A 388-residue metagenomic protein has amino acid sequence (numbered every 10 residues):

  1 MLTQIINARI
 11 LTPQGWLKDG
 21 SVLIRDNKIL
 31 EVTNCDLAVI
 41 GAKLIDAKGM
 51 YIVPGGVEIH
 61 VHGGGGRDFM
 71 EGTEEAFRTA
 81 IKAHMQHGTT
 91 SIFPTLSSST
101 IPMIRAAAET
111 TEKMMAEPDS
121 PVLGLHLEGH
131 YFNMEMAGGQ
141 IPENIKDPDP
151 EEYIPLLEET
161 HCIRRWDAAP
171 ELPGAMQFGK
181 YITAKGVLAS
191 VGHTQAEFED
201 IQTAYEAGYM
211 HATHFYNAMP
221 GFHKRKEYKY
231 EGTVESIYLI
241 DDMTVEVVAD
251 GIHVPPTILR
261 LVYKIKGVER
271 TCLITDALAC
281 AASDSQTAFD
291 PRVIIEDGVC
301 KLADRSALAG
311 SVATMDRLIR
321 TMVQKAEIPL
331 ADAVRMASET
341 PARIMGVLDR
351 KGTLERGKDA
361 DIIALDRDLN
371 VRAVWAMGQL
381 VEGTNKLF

Functional and structural regions predicted by a protein language model:
T3-I5, I10, Q14, A38-E74 (+2 more regions): Replace "His-x-His-based motif
A8, A288, R343, T353-F388: C-terminal cap of metal-dependent C-N hydrolases
Y51-I52, I59, F69-P121, N144-E159 (+1 more regions): Alpha-helical scaffold segments that flank or form the walls of functional sites
H62, R78-A107, S120-N133, T160-E171 (+3 more regions): Divalent metal-dependent hydrolysis catalytic cores, especially in the metallo-beta-lactamase
K82-F93, M134-T160, T203-T244, D284-L308 (+1 more regions): Active-site gating loops and adjacent loop-to-helix segments of metal-dependent hydrolytic enzymes
L127, I182, A212, M322 (+1 more regions): Conserved, mostly hydrophobic/aromatic
E158-S283: Active-site core of metal-dependent hydrolases
K229-V247, Y263-T275, C280-L365: His/Asp/Glu-enriched, well-ordered alpha-helical/loop segment that forms or immediately abuts the divalent-metal
